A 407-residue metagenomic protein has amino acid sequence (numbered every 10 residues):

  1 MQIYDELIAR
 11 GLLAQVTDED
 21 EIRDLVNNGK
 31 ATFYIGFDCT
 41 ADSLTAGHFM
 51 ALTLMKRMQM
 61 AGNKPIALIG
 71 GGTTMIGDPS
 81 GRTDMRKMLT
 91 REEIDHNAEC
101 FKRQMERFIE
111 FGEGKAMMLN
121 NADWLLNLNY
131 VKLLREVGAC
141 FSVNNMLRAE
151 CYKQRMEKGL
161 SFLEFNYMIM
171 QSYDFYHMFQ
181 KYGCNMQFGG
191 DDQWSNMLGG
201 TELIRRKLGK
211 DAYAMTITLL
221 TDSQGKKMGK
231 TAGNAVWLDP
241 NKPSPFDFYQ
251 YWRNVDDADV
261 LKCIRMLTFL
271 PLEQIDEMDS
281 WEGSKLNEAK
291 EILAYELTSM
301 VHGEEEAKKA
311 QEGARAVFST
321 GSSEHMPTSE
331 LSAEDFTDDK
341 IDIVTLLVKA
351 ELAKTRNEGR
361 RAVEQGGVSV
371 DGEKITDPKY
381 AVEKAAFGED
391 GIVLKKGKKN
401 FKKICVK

Functional and structural regions predicted by a protein language model:
M1-Q193, L198-T201, L208-Y213, K226 (+1 more regions): NTP-dependent nucleotidyl-transfer catalytic core
I204-K407: Conserved nucleotide- and phosphate/pyrophosphate-binding catalytic cores in adenylate/nucleotidyl-handling enzymes
